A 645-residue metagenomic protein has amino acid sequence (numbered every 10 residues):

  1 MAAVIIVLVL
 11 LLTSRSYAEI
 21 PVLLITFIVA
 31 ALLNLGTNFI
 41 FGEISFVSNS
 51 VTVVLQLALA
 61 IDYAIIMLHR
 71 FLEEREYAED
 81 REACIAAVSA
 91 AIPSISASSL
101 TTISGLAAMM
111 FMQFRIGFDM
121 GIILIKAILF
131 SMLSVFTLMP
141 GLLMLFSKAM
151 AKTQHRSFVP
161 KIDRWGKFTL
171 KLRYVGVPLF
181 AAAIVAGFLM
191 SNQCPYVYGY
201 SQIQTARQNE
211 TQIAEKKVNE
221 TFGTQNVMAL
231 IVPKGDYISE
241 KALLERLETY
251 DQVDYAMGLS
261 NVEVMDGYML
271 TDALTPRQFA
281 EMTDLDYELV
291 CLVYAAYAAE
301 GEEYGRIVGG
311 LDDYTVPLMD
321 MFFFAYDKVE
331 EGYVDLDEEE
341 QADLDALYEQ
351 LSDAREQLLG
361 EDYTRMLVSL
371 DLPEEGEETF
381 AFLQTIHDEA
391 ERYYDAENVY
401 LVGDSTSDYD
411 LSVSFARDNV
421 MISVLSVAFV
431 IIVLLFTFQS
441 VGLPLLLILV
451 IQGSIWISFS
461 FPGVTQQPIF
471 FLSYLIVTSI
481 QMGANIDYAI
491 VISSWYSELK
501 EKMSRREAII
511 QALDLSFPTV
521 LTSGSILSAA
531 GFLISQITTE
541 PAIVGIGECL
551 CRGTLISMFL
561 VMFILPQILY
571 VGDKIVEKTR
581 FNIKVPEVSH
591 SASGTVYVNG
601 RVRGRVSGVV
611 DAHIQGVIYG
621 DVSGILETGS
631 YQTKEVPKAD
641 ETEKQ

Functional and structural regions predicted by a protein language model:
M1, V227-K234, E303-R306, D353-S405 (+1 more regions): A short beta-strand structural signal in non-transmembrane regions
M1-G199, E374, A381-Q384, E391-Q645: Membrane-embedded transmembrane helical bundles of large multi-pass transporters/channels
A30, T211, D236-L244, T379 (+2 more regions): Generic alpha-helical secondary structure
G166, E215, L244-L247, H387 (+1 more regions): Short amphipathic alpha-helical segments and helix-helix/interface helices
L172-E300: Juxtamembrane segments of multi-pass membrane proteins
E210-K217, Q350, F382-T385, D410: Well-ordered alpha-helical segments embedded in enzymatic catalytic cores
T221-Q225, T249-D251, L347-Y348, E356-D362 (+5 more regions): A structural signal for short secondary-structure junctions
D254-V368, D410: Extracytoplasmic
